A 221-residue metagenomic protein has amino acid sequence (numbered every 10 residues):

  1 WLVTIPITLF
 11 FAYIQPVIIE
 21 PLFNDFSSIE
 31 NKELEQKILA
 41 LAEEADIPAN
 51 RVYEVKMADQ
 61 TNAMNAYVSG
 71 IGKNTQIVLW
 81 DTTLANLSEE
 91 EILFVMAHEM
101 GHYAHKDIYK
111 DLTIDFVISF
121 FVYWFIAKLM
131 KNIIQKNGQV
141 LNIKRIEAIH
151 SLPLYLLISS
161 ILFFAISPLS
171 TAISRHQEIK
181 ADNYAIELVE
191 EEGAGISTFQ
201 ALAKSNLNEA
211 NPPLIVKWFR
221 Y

Functional and structural regions predicted by a protein language model:
W1-I146, L156, S160-Y221: Polar-ligand-bearing catalytic/cofactor-coordination segments of membrane-embedded or membrane-tethered inner-membrane
